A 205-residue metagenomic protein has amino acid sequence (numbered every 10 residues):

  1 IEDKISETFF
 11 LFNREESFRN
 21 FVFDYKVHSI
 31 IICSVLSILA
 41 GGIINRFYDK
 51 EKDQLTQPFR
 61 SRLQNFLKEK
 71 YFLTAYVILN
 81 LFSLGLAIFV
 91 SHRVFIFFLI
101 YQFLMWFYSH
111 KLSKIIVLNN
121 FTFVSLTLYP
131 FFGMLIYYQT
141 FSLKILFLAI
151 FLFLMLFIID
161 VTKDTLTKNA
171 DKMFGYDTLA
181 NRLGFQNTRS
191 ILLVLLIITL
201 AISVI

Functional and structural regions predicted by a protein language model:
I1-I205: Multi-pass alpha-helical membrane architecture of UbiA-family and related isoprenoid/lipid prenyltransferases
